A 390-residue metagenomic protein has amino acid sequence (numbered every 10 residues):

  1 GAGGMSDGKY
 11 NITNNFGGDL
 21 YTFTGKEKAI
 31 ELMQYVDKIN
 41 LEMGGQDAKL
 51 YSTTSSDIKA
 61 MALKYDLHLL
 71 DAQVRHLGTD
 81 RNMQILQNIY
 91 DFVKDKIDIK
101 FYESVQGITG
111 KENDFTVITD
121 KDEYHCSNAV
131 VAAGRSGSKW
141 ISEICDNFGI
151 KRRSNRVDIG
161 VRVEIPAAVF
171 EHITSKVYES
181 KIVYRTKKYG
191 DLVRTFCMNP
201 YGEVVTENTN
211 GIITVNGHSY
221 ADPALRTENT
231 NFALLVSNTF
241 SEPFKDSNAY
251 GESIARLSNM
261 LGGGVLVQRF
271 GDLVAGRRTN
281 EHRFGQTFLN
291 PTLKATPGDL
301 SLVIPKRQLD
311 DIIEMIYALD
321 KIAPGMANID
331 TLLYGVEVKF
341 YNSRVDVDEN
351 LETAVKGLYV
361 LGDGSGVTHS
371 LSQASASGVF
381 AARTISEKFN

Functional and structural regions predicted by a protein language model:
G1-A48: Dinucleotide-binding Rossmann-like beta1-alpha1 core, especially the glycine-rich loop that anchors the ADP
G1-G18, Y51-N390: Residues forming the flavin
